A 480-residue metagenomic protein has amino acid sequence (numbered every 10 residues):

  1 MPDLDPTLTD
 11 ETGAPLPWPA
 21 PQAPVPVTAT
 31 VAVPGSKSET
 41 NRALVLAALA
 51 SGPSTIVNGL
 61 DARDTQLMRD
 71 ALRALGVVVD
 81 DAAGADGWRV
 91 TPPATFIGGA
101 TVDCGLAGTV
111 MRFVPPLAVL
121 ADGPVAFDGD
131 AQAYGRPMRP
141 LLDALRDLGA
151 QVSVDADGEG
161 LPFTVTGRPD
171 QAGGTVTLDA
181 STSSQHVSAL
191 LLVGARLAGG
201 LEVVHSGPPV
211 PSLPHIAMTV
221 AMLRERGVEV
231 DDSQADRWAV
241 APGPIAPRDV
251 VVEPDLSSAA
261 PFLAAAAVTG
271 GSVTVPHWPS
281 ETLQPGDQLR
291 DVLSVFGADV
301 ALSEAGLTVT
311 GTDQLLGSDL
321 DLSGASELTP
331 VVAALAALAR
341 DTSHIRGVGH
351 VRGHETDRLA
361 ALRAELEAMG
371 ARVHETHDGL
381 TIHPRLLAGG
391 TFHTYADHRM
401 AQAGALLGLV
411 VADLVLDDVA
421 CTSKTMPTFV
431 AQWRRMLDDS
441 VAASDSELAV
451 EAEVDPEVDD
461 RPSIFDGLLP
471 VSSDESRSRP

Functional and structural regions predicted by a protein language model:
M1-P480: Short, structured segments at the rim of ligand-binding sites
